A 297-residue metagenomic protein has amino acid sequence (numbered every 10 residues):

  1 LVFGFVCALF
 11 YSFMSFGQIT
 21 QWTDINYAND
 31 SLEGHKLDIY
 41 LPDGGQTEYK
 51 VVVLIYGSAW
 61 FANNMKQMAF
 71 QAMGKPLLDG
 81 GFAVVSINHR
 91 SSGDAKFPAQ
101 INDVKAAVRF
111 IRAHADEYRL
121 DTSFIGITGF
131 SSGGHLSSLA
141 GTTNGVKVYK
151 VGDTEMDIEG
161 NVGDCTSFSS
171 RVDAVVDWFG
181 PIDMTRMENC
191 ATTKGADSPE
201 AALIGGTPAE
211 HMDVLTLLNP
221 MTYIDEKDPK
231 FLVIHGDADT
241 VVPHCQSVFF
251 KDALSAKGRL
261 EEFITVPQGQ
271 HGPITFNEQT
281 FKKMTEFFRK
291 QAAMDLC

Functional and structural regions predicted by a protein language model:
G17-T47: N-terminal cap/lid segment of alpha/beta-hydrolase-fold proteins
D30, V146-G163, R186-Y223: Mobile cap/lid helix-loop segments that gate and shape the active-site cleft of serine hydrolases
E48-S58: Short beta-strand element of the alpha/beta-hydrolase
K66-V85: Short amphipathic alpha-helix adjacent to the substrate-entry channel of hydrolases
A95-D116: Alpha/beta-hydrolase active-site loop
R109-C190: Primarily recognizes the serine-hydrolase "nucleophile elbow" in alpha/beta-hydrolase and SGNH/GDSL folds
K227, L232-H235, D239: Short beta-strand/loop motif that positions the catalytic acidic residue of the alpha/beta-hydrolase fold
G269-E278: Catalytic histidine-centered segment of alpha/beta-hydrolase-like enzymes
